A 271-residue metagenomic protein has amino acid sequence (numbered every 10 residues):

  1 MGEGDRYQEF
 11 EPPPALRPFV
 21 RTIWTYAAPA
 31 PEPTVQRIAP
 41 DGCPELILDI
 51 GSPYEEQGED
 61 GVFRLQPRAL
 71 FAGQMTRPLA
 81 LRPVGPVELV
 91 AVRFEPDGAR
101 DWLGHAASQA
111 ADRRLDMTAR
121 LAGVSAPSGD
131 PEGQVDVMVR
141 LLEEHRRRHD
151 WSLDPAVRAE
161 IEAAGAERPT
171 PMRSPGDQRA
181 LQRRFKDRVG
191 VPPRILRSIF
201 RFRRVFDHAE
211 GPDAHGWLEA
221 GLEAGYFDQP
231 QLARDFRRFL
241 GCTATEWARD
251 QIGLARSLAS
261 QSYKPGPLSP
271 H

Functional and structural regions predicted by a protein language model:
M1-Q178, R188-P193, D207-P212, G216-F227 (+1 more regions): Alpha-helical bundle regulatory/interaction domains
R183, L218, R234: Short glycine-/small-residue-rich flexible loop motifs, especially phosphate/cofactor-binding loops
F185, R197, F236-R237, A248: DNA major-groove recognition helix of helix-turn-helix
A233, L240: Ser/Thr-glycine-rich phosphate-binding loops at phosphate-binding pockets of nucleotides, nucleotide cofactors
